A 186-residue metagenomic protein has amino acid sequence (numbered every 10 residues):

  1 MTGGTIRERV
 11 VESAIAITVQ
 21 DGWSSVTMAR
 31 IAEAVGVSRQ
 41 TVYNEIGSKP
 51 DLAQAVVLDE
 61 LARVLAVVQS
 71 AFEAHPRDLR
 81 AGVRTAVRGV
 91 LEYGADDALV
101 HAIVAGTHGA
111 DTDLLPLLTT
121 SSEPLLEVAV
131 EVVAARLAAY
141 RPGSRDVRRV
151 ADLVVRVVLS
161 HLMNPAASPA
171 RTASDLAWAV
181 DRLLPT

Functional and structural regions predicted by a protein language model:
M1-A34, P50-Q54, D59-A62: Basic, helix-initiating cap at the start of DNA-binding domains
G3, V147-V155, T172-L176: Short amphipathic alpha-helix in the helical subdomain of ABC transporter nucleotide-binding domains
T27, L99-A105, T112, P116 (+1 more regions): Short, hydrophobic secondary-structure boundary micro-motifs
V35-I46: Short hydrophobic/aromatic patch on the recognition helix
D51, A55, V68-D96, A151: Hydrophobic alpha-helical connector segments
L65-A66, A102, D111-D152: Amphipathic alpha-helical packing segments from all-alpha helical-bundle domains
R88-E92, T119, V130, P185: Intrinsic, short, N-terminal disordered tails of RNA polymerase sigma-factor systems
E92-D96, A135-A139, D152-R171, R182-T186: Amphipathic C-terminal alpha-helical segment
